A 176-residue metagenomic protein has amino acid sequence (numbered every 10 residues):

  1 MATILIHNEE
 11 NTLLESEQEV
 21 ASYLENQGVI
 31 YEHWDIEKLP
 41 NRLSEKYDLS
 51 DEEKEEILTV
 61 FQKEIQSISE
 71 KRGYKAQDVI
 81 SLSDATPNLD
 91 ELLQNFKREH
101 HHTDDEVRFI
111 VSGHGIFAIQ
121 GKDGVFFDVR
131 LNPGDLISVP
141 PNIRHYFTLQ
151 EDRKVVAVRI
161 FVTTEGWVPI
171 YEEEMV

Functional and structural regions predicted by a protein language model:
M1-Y74: N-terminal leader/capping segments at the start of a protein or of a new domain
L5, H33, D78-S81, R159: Structural signal for conserved beta-strand scaffold positions within catalytic alpha/beta enzyme cores
D78-T103: Conserved short histidine dyad/triad with adjacent acidic residue
L89, F117-I119, F126: Short, solvent-exposed loop/turn segments at secondary-structure junctions
H101-G121: Short, conserved beta-strand element in jelly-roll/cupin
L131-E151: Conserved metal-binding segment of the jelly-roll/cupin
T148-V176: Double-stranded beta-helix
